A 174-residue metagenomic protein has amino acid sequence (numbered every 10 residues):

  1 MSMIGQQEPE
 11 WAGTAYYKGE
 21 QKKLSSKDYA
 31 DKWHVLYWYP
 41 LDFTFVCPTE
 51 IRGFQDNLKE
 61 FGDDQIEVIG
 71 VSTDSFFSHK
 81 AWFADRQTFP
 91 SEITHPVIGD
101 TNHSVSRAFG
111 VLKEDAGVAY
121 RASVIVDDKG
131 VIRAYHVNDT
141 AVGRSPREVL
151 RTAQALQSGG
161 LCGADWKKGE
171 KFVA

Functional and structural regions predicted by a protein language model:
M1-A174: Chalcogenol-based redox active-site neighborhoods
